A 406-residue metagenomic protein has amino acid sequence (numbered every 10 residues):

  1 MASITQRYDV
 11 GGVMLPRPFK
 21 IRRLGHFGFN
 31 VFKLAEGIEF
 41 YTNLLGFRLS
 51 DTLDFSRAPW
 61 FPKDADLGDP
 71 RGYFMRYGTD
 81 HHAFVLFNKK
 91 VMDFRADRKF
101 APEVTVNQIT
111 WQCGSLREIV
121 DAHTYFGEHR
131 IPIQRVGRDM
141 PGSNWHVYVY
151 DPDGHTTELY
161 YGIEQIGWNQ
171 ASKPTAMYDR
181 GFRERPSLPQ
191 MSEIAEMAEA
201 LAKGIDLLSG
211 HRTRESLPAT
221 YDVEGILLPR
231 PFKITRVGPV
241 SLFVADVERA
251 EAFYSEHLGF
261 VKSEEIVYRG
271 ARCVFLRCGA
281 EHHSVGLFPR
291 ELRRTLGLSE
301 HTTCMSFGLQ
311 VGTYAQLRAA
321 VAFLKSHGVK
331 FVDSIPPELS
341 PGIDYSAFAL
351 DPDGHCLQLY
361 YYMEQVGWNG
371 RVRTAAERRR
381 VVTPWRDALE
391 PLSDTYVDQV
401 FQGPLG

Functional and structural regions predicted by a protein language model:
M1-I21, L201-K233: Short acidic N-proximal helix/loop "leader" segments that mark the beginning of a domain or an inter-domain linker
A2-Y8, I21-R22, F32-E36, T79 (+7 more regions): Vicinal oxygen chelate
V13-P16, D93-K99, I226-P229, E291-L298: Short beta-strand/turn micro-motifs at beta-sheet edges
F19, G28-F84, N88, P231 (+2 more regions): Core segments of cupin and vicinal oxygen chelate
R23-F27, T105-I109, R236-V240, H283 (+1 more regions): Short amphipathic alpha-helical segments
S50, T157-E158, S263, L357-Q358: Generic structural signal for well-ordered beta-strand positions
P70, N144, V237, A271-C273 (+1 more regions): Short coil/loop residues immediately preceding or within conserved phosphate-binding loops of NTP-utilizing enzyme
E193-E224, A388-G406: Intrinsic low-complexity, glycine/proline- and repeat-rich, mixed-charge intrinsically disordered regions appended
